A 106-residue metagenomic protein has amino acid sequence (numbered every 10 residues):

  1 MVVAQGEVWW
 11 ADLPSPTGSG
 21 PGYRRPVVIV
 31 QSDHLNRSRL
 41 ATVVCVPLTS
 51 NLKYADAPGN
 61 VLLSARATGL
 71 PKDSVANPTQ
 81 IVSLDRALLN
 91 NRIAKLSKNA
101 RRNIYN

Functional and structural regions predicted by a protein language model:
M1-N106: Conserved functional hotspots at enzyme active or ligand-binding sites that engage polyanionic ligands
